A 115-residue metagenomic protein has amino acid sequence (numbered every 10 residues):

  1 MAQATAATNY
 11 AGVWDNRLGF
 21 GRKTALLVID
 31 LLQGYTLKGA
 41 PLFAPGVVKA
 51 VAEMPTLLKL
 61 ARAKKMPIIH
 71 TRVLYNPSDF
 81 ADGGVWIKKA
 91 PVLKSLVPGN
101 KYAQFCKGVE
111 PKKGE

Functional and structural regions predicted by a protein language model:
M1-G114: Active-site acidic carboxylates
